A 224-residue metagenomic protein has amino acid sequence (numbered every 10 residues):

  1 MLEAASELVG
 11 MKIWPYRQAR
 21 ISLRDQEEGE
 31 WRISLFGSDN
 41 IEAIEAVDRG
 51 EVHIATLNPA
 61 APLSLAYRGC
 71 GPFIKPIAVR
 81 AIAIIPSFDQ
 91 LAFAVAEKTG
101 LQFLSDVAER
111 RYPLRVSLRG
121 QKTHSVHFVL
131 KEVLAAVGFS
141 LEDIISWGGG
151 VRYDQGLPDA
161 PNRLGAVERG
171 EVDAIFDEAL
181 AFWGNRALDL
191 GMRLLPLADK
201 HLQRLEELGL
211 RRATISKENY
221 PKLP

Functional and structural regions predicted by a protein language model:
M1-L23, W31, D89-R163: Bilobed "Venus flytrap"/periplasmic-binding protein-like clamshell domains and structurally analogous long
A19-I74, P161-L164, A179-L190: Pocket-flanking alpha-helical
I44, V79-A81, F103: Catalytic micro-motifs at enzyme active sites that drive phosphoryl/nucleotidyl and oxygen chemistry
D48-R49, I74-K75, I85-F88, R110-R111 (+1 more regions): Extracellular/periplasmic catalytic domains that process cell-envelope and extracellular macromolecules
H53-L57, A92-A94, V116-L118, A174-D177: Structural recognition of the beta-strand scaffold that forms the well-ordered cores of secreted hydrolase catalytic
P59-A61, G69-C70, F139-P224: Pocket-lining segment of extracytoplasmic ligand-binding domains
I74-L91, P221-P224: A structural signal for short loop-to-beta-strand junctions that line the ligand-binding cleft of periplasmic/secreted
